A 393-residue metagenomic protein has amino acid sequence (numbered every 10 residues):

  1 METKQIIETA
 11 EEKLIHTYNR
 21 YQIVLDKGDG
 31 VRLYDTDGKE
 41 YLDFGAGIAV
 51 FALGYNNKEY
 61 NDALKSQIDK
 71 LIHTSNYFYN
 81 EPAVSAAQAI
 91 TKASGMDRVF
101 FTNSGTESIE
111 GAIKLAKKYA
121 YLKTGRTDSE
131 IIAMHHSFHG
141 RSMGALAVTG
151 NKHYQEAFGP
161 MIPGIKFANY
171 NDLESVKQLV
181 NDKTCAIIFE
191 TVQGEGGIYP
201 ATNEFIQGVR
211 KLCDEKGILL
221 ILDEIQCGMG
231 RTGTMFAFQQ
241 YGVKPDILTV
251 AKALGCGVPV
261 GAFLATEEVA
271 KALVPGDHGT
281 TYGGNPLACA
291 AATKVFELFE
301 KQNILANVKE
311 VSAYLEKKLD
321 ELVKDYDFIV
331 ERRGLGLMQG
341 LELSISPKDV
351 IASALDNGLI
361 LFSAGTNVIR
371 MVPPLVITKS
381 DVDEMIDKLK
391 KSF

Functional and structural regions predicted by a protein language model:
M1-F393: Conserved N-terminal phosphate-binding loop of PLP-dependent enzymes in the Aspartate aminotransferase
